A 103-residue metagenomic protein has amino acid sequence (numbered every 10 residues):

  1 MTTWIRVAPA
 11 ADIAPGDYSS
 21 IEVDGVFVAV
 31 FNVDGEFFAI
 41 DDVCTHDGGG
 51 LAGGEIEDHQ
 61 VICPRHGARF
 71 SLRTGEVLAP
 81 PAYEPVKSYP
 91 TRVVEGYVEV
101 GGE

Functional and structural regions predicted by a protein language model:
M1-D58, S71-L72, E76, P85-E103: N-terminal pre-ligand scaffold of iron-sulfur
C44, C63-H66: Short cysteine clusters
V61-I62, Y83: Short loop/turn motifs at secondary-structure junctions and domain boundaries
P80: Short glycine/proline-centered loop/turn elements that form peptide/ligand docking sites
